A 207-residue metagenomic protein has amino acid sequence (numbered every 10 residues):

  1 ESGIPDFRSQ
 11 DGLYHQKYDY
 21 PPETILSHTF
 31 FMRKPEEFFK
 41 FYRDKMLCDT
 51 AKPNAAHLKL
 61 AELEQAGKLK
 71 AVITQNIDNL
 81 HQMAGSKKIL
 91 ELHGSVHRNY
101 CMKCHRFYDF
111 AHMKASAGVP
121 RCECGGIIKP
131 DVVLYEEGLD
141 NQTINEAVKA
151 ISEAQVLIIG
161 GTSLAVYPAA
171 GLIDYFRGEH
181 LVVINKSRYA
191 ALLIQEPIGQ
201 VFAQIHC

Functional and structural regions predicted by a protein language model:
E1-C207: Conserved catalytic core of sirtuin-type NAD+-dependent deacylases
